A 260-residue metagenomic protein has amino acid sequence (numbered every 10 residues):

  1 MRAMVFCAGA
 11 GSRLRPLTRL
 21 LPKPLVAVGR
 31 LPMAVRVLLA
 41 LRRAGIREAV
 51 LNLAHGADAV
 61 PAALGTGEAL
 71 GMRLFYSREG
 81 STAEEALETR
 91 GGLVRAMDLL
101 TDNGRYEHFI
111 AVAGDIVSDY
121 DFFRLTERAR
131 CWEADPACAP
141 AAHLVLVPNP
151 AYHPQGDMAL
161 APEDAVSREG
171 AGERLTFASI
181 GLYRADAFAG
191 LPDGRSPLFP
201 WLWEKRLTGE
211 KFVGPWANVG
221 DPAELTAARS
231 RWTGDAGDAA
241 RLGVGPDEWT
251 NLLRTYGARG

Functional and structural regions predicted by a protein language model:
M1-L20, L25-V26, R42-A44, E68 (+2 more regions): N-terminal nucleotide-binding beta1-loop-alpha1 segment
R2-V5, L31-A113, R124, G190 (+1 more regions): Conserved N-terminal catalytic core of the sugar/cofactor nucleotidyltransferase
A10, G114-I116: Active-site metal-binding loops of divalent metal-dependent hydrolases
L14, V60-L64, A228: Hydrophobic packing residues within well-ordered alpha-helices of enzyme cores
P24, R73-F75, A141, R206-T208: Conserved beta-strand segments of alpha/beta enzyme cores
I110, V117, F123-P136, N149-P150 (+1 more regions): Catalytic-core segments of class I nucleotidyltransferases/pyrophosphorylases that form NMP-activated intermediates
A142-D157: Short beta-strand-to-loop element that shapes/binds the nucleotide-sugar donor at the catalytic cleft/hinge
